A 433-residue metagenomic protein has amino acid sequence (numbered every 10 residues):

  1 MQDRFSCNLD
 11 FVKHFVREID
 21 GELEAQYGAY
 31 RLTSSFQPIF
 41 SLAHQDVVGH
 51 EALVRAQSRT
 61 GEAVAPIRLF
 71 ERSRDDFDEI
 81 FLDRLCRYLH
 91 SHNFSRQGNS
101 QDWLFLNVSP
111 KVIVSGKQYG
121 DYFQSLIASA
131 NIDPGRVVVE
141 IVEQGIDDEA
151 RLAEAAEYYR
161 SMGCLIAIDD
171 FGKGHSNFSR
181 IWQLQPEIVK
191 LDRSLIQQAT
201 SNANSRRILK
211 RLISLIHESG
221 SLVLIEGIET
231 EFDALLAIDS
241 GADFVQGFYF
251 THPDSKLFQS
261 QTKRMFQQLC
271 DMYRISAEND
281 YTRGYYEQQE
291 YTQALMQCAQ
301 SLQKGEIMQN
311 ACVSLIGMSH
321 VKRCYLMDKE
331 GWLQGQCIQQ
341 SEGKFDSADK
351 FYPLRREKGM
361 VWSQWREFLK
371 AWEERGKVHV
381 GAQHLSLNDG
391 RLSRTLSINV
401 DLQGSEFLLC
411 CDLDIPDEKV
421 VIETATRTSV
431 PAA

Functional and structural regions predicted by a protein language model:
M1-Q26, R31, P38-D46, R55-R59 (+4 more regions): EAL-family c-di-GMP phosphodiesterase catalytic domain
L32-F36, H379-V380, G390-I398: A short beta-strand signature within small-molecule sensing/ligand-binding domains used in signal transduction
I80-A150: Catalytic core of bacterial c-di-GMP phosphodiesterases, primarily the EAL and HD-GYP domains, capturing alpha-helical
I316-W332, P431-A433: Short N-terminal helix-loop-first-beta-strand/juxtamembrane motif that initiates sensory/input modules
W332-F345: Amphipathic coiled-coil signal-relay and dimerization helices
E342-A382: Extracytoplasmic/periplasmic sensor domains and loops in membrane signaling proteins
L392-A425: Conserved beta-strands of PAS-like sensory domains
